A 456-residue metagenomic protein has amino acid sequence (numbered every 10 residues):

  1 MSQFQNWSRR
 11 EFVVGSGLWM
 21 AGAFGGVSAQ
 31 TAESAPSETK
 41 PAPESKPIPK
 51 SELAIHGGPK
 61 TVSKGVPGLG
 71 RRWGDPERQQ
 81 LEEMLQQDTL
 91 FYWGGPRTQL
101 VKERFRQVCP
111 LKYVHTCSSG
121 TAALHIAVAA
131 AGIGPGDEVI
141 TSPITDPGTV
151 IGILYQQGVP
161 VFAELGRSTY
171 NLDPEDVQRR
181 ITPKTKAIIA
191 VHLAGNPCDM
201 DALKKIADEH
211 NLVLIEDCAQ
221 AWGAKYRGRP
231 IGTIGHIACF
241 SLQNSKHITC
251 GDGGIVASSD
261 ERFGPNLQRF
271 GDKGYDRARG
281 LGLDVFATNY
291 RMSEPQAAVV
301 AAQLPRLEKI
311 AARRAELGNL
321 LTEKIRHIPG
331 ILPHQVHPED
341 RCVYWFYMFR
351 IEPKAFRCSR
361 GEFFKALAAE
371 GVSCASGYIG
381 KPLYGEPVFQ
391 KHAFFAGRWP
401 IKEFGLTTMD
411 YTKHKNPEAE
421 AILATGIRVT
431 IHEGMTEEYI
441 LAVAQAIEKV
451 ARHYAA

Functional and structural regions predicted by a protein language model:
S2-M20: N-terminal secretory signal peptides and thylakoid transit peptides that target proteins across membranes
V27-F91, R97, Q107: C-terminal segment of N-terminal export signals and the immediately downstream linker at the start of the mature
A54, A129-C218, K225: PLP-dependent aminotransferase-like
F91, P96-E138, G152-L154, F162 (+1 more regions): Phosphate-binding glycine-rich loop
A221-R227, I231-F346, K381: Active-site region of PLP-dependent enzymes
D276-R279, E323-I325, P338, F364-G426: Conserved PLP cofactor-binding pocket of PLP-dependent enzymes
A355-E362, T436-L441: Short, conserved charged micro-motifs
